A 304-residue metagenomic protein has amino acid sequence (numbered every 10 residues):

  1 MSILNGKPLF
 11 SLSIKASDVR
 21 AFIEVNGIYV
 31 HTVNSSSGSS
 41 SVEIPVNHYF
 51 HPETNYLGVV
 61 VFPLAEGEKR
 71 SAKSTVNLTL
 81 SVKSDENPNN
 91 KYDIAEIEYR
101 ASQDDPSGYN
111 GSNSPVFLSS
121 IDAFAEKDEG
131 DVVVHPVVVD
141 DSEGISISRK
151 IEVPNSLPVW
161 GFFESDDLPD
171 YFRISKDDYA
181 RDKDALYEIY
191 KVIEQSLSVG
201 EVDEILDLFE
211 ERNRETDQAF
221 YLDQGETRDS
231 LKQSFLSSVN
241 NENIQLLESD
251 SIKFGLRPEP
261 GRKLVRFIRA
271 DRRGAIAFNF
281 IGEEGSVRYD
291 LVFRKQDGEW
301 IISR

Functional and structural regions predicted by a protein language model:
M1-A21, V60-V202, L208-E226, S230-R304: Beta-strand-rich recognition domains
L4, S37-S41: Short, glycine/acidic-rich beta->alpha junctions
S17-G38: Short strand-turn-strand beta-turns centered on an Asx-Gly dipeptide
S41-H48: Exposed aromatic-hydrophobic patches
H48-Y49, Y187: A generic "functional-site adjacency" signal
F50-V61: Short, well-structured beta-strand segments within conserved domains
